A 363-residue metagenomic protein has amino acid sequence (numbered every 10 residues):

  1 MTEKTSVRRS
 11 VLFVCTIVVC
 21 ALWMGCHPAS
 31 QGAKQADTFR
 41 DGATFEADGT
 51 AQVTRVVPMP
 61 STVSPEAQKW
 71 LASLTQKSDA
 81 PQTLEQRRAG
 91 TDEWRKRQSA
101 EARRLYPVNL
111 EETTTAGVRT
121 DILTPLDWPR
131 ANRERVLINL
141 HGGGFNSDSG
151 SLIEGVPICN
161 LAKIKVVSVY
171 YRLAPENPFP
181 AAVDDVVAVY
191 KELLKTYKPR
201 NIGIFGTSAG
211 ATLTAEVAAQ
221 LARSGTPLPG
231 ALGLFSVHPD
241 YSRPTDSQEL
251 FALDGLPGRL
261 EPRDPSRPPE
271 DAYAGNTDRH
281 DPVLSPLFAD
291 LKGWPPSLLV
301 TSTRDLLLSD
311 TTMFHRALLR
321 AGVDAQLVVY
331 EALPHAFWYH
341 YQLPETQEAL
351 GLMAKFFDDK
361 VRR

Functional and structural regions predicted by a protein language model:
T2-V14: Bacterial N-terminal signal peptides that target proteins for export
R9-S10, P28, K96: Positively charged, low-complexity intrinsically disordered regions
L22-G25: C-terminal motif of bacterial Sec signal peptides marking the signal peptidase cleavage site
P28-R40, T54-E66, W70-P81, L105-R363: Alpha/beta-hydrolase superfamily serine-hydrolase fold, recognizing
D37-G49: Elongated, amphipathic alpha-helical interaction scaffolds
T83-R87: Accessory substrate-recognition/RNA-binding modules or partner subunits associated with SAM-dependent
A89-T113: A domain-start/cap signature at the N-terminus of enzymes
